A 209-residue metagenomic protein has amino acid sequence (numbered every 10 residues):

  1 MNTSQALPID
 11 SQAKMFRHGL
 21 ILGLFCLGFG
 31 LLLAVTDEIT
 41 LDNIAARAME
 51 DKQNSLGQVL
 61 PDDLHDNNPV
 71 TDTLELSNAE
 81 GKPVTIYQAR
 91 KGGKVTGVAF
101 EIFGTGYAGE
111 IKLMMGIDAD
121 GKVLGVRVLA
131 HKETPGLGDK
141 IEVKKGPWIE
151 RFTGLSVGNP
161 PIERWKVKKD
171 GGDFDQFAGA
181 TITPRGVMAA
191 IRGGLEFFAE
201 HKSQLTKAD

Functional and structural regions predicted by a protein language model:
N2-D209: Flexible, solvent-exposed loop/hinge segments and secondary-structure transition points
